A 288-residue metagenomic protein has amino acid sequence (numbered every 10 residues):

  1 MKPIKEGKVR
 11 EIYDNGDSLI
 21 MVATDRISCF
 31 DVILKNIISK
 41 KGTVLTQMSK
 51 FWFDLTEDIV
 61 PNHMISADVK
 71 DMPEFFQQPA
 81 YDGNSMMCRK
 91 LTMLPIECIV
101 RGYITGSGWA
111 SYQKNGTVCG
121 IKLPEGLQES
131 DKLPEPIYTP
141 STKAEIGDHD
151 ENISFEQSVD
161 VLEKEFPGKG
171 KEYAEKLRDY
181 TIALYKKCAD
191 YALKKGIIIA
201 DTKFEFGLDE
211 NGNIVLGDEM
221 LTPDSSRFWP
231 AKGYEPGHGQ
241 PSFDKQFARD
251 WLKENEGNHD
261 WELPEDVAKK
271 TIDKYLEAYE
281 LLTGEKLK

Functional and structural regions predicted by a protein language model:
M1-E145, N258-K288: Active-site loop/lid in soluble adenylation, ligation, and acyl-transfer enzymes
S18, M93-P95, G196-I199, N211-I214: Coil-to-beta-strand transition motifs
F30, W109-A110, N211, S225-R227: Intrinsically disordered, low-complexity acidic/polar segments
D58-H63, K187-I199, G212, T283-K288: Surface-exposed helix-capping loop/turn segments at secondary-structure junctions
V100, I199-M220: Conserved metal-phosphate-binding beta-hairpin within the catalytic cores of diverse ATP-dependent phosphoryl-transfer
K114-N115, L123-E172, L216, M220-L282: Anionic ligand-binding catalytic core segments
F166-A200: A long amphipathic alpha-helix within ATP-dependent nucleotide-binding catalytic cores
